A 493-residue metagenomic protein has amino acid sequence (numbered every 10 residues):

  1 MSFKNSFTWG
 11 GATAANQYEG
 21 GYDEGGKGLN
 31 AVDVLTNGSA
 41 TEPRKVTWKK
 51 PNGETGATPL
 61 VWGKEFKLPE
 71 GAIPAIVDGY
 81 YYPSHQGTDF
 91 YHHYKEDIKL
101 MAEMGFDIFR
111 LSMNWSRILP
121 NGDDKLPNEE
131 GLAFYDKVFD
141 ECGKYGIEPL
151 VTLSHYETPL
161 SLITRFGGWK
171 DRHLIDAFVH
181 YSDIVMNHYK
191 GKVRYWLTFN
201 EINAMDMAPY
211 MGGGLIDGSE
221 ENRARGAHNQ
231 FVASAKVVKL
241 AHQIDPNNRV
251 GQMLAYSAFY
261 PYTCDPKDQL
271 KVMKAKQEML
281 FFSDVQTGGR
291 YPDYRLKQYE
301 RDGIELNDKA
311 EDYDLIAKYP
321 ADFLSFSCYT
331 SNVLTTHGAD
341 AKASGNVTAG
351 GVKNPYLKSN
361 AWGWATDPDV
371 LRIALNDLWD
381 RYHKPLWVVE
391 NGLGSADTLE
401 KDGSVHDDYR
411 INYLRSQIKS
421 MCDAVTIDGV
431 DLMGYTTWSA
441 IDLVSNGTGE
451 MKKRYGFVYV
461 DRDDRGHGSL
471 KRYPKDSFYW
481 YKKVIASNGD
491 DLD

Functional and structural regions predicted by a protein language model:
M1-D78, N121-D123, L132-D493: Active-site region of glycoside hydrolase catalytic domains
G79-H93, K170-R172: Active-site mouth loops of central-metabolism enzymes
Q86-A102, P120, G131: Internal amphipathic alpha-helical repeat/solenoid segments
H93-N114, K318-L324: Catalytic domains of carbohydrate-active enzymes, especially glycoside hydrolases
M104-L132, V151: Aromatic-lined carbohydrate-binding/catalytic grooves of carbohydrate-active enzymes
